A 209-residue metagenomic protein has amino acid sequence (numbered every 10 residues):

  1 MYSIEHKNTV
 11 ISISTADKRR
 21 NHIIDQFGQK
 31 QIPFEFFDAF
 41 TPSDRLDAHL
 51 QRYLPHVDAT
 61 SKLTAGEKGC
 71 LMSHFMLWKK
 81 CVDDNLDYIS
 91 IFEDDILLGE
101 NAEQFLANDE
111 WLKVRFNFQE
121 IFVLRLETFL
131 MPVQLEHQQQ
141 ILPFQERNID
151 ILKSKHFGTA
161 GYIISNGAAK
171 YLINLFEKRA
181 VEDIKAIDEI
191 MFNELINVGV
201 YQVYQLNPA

Functional and structural regions predicted by a protein language model:
M1-F92, I96-A209: An acidic/histidine-cluster motif and surrounding catalytic segment that typifies divalent-metal-assisted enzyme active
